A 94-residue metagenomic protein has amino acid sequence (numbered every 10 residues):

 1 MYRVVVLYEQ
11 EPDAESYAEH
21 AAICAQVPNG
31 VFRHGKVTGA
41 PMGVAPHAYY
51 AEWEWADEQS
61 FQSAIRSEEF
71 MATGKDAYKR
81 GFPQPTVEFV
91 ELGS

Functional and structural regions predicted by a protein language model:
M1-R66, E88-S94: Short S/T/G/P-rich N-terminal loop/turn motif that feeds into the first structured element of a domain
Q62-E88: C-terminal structural segments of small proteins and small subunits
